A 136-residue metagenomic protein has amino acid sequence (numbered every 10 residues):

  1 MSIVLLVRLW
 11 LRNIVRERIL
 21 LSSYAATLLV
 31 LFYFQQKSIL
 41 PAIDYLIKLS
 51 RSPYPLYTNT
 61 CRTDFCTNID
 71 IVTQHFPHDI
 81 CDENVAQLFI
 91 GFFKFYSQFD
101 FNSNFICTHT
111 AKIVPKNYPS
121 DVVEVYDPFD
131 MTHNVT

Functional and structural regions predicted by a protein language model:
M1-S22: Basic, alpha-helical interaction scaffolds
I3, S22, A26, V85-F89: Alpha-helical interaction elements in eukaryotic regulators
R18, Y33-T136: Pol beta-like nucleotidyltransferase catalytic core
